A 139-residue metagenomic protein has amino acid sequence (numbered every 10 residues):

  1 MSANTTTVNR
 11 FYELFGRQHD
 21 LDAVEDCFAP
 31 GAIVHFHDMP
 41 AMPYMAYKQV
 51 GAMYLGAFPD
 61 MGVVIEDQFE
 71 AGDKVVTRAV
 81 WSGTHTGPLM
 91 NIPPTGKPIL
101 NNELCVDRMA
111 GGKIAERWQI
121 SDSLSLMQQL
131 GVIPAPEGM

Functional and structural regions predicted by a protein language model:
M1-P30, P134-M139: Short, low-complexity N-terminal intrinsically disordered segments enriched in polar/charged residues
A3, L21-V75, V80: A solvent-exposed, acidic/Ser-Thr-rich amphipathic alpha-helical stretch
G62-V63, I99-L104, Q119: Short, surface-exposed coil-to-beta transition loops
G83-A110: Exposed beta-sheet edge and beta->alpha loop/turn motif
T84, G112, D122-L124: Short coil/turn motifs at secondary-structure junctions
R117-M139: Low-complexity, intrinsically disordered terminal/linker segments enriched in charged and Gly/Pro repeats
